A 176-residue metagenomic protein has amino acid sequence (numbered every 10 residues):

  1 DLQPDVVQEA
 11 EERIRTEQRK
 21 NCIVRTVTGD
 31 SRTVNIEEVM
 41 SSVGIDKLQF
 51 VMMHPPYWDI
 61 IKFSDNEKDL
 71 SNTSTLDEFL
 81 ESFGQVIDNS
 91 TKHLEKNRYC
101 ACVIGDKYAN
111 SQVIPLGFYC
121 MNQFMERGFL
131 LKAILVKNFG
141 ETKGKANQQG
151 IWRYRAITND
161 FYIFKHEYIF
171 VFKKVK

Functional and structural regions predicted by a protein language model:
D1-K176: Class I S-adenosyl-L-methionine-dependent methyltransferase catalytic core
